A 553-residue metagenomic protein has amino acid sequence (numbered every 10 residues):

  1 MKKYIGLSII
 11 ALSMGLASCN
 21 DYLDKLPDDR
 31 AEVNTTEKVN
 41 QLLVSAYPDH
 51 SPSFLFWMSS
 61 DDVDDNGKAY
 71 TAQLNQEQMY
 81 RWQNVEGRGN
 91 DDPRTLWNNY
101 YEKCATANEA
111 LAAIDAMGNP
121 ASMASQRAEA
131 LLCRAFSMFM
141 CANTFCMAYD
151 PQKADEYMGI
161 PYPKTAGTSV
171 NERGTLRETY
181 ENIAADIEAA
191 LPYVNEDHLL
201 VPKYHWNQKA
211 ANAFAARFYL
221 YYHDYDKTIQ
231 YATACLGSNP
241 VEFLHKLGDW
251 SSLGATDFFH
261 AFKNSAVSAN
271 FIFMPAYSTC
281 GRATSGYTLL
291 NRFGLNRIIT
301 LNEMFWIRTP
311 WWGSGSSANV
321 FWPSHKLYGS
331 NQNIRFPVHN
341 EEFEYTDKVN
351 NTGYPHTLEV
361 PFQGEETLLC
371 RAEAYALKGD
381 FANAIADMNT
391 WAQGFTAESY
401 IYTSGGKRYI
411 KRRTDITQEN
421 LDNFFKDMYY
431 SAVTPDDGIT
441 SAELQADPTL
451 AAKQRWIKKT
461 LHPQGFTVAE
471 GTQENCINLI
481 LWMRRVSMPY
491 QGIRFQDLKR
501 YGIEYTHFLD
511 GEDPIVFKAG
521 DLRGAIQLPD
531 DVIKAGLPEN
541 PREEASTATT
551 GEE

Functional and structural regions predicted by a protein language model:
G6, C19-D65, G294-W306, P310-W312 (+1 more regions): Membrane-proximal, proline-rich intrinsically disordered regions
C19, M304, L358, F425-E553: Long, intrinsically disordered, low-complexity segments
C19-N20, K209-G248, K534-E552: Aromatic-residue-lined binding/catalytic grooves and analogous aromatic/hydrophobic interfacial grooves in multimeric
N75-C146, G174-E178, I187-L199, T352-E359 (+2 more regions): Conserved, well-structured interaction surfaces
T144-N182, Q230: Short coil/linker segments at helix-helix boundaries
I229-E365, F395-F466, L479, G502: Hydrophobic-face positions in mid-chain alpha helices that act as interaction patches
